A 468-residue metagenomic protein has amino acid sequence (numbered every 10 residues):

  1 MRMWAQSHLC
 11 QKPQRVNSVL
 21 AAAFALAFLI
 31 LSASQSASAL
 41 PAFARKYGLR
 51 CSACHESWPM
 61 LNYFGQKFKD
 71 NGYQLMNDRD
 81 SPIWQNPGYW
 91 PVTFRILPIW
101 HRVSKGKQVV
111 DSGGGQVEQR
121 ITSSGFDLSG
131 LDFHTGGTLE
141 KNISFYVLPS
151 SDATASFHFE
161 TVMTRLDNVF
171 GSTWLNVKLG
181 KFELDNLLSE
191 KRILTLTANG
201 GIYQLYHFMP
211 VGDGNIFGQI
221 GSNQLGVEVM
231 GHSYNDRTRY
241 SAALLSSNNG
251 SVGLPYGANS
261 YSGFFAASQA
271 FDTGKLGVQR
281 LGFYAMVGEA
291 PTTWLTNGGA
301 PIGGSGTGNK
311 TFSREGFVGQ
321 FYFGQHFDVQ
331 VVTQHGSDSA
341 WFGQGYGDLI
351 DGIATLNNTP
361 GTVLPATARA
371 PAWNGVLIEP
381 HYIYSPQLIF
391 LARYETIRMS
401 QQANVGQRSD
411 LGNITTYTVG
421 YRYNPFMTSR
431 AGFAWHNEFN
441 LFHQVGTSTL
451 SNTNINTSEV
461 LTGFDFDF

Functional and structural regions predicted by a protein language model:
M1-V16: N-terminal secretory signal peptides that target proteins for export/translocation
F28-A37: C-terminal segment of classical bacterial N-terminal signal peptides
L40-R50: Sequence/structural segment immediately N-terminal to covalent heme-attachment motifs in c-type and related
G48-W58: The canonical Cys-X-X-Cys-His
N62, T93-V103, V109-D111, E118-G250 (+5 more regions): Outer membrane beta-barrel
F64-D78: Short cysteine/histidine-rich metal-coordination sites, predominantly Zn2+-binding motifs
N77-I96: Short Fe-S-cluster ligation motifs
V162-L166, F170, K275-F468: Outer-membrane beta-barrel pore domains
